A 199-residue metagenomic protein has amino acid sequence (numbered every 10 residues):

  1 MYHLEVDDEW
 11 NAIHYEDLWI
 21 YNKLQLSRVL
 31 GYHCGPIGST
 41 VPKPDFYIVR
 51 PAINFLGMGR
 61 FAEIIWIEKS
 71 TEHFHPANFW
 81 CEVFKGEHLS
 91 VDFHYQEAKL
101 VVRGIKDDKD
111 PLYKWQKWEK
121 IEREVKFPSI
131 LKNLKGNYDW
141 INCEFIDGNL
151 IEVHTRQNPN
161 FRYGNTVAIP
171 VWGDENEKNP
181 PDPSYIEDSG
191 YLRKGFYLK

Functional and structural regions predicted by a protein language model:
Y2-L131, G173: Active-site nucleotide/adenylate-binding loops and adjacent lid/helix of ATP-dependent enzymes
L56-M58, K109-K199: ATP-dependent carboxylate activation and anion-phosphoryl transfer catalytic cores that bind Mg-ATP to form
